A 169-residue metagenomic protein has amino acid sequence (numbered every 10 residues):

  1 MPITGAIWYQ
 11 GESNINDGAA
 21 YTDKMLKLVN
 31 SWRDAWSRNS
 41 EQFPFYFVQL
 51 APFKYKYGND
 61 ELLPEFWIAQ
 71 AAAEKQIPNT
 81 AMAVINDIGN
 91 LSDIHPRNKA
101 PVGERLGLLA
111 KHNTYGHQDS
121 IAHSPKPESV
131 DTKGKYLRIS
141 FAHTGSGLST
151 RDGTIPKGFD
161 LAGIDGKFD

Functional and structural regions predicted by a protein language model:
M1-D169: Cell-envelope and extracellular/periplasmic
